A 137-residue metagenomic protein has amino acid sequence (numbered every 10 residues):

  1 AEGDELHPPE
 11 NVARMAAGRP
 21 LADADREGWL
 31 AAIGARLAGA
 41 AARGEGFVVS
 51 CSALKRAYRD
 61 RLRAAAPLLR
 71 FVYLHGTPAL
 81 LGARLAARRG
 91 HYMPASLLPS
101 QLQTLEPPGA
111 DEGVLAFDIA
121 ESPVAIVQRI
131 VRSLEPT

Functional and structural regions predicted by a protein language model:
A1, V72, F117: Hydrophobic residues at beta-strand termini and immediately following loops that shape nucleotide-binding pockets
A1-A35: Conserved substrate/cofactor phosphate-moiety recognition/catalytic segment in nucleotide-dependent phosphotransferases
A1-E10, G76-L80, P99-P107: Mobile beta-alpha loop/short-helix "lid" or hinge segments that flank ligand
R14, R59-A64, A83-A86: Short amphipathic alpha-helical segments
A24-A66, L74, P78: Glycine-rich phosphate-binding loop used to anchor ATP phosphates in small-molecule kinases, encompassing both
P67-L68, A83-A86, E106-T137: NTP-dependent small-molecule kinase module
R89-S100: Short, glycine-/small-residue-rich phosphate/pyrophosphate-handling segment
